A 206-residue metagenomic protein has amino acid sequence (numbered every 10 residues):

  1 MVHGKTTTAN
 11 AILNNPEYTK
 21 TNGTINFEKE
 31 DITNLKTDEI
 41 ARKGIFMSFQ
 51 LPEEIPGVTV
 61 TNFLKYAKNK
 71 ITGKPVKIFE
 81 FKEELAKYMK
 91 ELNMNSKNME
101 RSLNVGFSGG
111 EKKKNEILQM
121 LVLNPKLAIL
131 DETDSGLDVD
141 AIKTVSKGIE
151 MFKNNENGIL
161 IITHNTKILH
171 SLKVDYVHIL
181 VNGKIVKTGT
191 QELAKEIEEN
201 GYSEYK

Functional and structural regions predicted by a protein language model:
T6-E17: Short, conserved post-Walker A segment of ABC-type ATPase nucleotide-binding domains
T24-I40, N104: ABC ATPase NBD Q-loop/coupling interface
L51, G57-T72, E84: Q-loop/switch helix immediately C-terminal to the Walker
E116-I117: Hydrophobic anchor residue at the start of the ABC signature
M120-L121: ABC ATPase C-loop
E132-T133, D140: Walker B catalytic motif
I142-N155: Helical segment within the ABC ATPase nucleotide-binding domain
Y176, L180, K184-K206: Conserved beta-strand-loop-alpha-helix hinge in the C-terminal portion of ABC ATPase nucleotide-binding domains
